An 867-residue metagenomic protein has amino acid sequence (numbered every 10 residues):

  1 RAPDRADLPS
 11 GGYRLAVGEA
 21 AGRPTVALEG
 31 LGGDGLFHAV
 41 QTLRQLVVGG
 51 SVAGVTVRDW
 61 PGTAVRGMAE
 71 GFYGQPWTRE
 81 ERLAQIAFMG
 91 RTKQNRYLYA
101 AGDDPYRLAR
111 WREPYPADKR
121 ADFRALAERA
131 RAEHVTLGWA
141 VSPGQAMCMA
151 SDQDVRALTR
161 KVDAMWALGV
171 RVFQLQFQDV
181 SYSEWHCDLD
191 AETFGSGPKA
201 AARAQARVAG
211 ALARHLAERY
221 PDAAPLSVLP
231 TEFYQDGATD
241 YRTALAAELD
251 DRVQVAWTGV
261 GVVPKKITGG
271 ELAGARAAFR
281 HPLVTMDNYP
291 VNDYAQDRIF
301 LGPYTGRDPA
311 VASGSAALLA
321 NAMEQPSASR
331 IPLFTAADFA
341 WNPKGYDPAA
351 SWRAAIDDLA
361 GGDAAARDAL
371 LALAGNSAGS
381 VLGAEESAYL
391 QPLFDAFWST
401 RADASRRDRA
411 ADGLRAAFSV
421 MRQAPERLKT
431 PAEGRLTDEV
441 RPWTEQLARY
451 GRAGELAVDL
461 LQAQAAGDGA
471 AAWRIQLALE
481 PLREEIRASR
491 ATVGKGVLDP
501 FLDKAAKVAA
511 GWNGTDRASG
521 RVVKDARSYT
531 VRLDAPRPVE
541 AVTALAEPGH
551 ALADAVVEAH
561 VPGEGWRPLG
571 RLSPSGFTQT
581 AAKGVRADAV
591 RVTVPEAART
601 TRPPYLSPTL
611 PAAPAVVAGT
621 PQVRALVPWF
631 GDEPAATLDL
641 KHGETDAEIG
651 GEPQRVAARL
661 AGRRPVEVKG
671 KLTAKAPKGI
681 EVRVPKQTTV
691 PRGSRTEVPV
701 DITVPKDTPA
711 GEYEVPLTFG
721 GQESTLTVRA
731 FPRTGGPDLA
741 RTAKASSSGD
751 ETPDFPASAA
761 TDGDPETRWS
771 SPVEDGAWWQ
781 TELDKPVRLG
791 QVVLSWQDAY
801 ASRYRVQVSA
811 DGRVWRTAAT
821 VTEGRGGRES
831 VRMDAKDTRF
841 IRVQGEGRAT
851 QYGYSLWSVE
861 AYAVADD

Functional and structural regions predicted by a protein language model:
R1-G62: Contiguous, structured surface segment used for ligand recognition
G32, G71-F72, A109, E113 (+3 more regions): Catalytic-core regions of glycoside hydrolase
W77-D222: Substrate-binding cleft of carbohydrate-active enzyme catalytic domains
P348-R517: C-terminal functional modules
A478-A555, A559, G563, P574 (+8 more regions): Disordered, acidic Ser/Thr/Pro-rich linker "stalks" and the adjacent N-terminal cap of the next globular domain
L572-P574, T688-T696, T822-R825: Short proline/glycine- and polar residue-rich coil/turn motifs
V592-R599, Q844-Q851: Short beta-strand-plus-loop segments that form exposed binding edges in beta-rich domains
F630-L739: Long beta-sheet-rich domains in secretory-pathway and surface-associated proteins
